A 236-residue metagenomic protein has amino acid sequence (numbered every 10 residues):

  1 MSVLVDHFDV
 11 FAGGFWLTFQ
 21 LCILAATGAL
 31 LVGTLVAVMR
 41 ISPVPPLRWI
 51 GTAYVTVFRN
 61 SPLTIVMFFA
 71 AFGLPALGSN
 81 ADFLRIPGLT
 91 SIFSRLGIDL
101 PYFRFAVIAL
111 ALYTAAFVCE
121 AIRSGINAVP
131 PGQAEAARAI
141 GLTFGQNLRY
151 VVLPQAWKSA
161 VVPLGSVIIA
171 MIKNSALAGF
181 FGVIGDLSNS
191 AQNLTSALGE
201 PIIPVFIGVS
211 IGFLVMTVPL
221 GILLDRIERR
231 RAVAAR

Functional and structural regions predicted by a protein language model:
M1-R236: Transmembrane alpha-helices and adjacent helix-loop boundaries
